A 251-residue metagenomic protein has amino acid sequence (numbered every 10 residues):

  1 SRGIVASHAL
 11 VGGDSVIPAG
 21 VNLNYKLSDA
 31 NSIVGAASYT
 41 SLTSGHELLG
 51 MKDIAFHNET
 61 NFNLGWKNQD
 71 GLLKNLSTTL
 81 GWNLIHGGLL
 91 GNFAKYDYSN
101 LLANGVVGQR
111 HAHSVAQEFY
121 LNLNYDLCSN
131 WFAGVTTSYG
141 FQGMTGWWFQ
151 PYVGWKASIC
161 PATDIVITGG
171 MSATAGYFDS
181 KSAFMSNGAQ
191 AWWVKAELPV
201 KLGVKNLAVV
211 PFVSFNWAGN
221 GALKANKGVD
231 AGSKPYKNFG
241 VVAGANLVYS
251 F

Functional and structural regions predicted by a protein language model:
S1, N22, V34-T40, T79-I85 (+6 more regions): Transmembrane beta-strands of outer-membrane beta-barrel proteins
S1-L49: Short glycine/proline- and aromatic-enriched beta-strand/turn motifs that initiate or cap beta-hairpins
S15-I17, D29-I33, T60, L72-T78 (+8 more regions): Outer-envelope beta-barrel architecture signal
P18, N22, S32-V34, F62-N68 (+9 more regions): Residue-level detection of beta-strand scaffold positions
Y25-D29, S41, N68-K74, L84 (+7 more regions): Outer-membrane beta-barrel strand-turn architecture
A37-Y152, K227-N238: Outer-membrane pore/translocation modules
G176-K227, K234: Glycine/small-residue-rich hydrophobic helix-like segments
L202, K237-F251: Outer-membrane beta-barrel "beta-signal"
